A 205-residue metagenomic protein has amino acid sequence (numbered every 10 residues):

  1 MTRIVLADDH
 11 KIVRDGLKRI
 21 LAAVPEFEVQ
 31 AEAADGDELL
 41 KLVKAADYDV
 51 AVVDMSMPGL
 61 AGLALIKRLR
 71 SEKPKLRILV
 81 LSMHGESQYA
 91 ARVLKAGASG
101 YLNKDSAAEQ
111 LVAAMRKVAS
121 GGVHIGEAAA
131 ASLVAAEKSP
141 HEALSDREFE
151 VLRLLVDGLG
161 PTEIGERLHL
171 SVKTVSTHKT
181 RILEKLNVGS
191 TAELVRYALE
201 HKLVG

Functional and structural regions predicted by a protein language model:
M1-V13, L17-L21, A51, L144: Conserved acidic segment of CheY-like receiver
E32-V50: Acidic, metal-coordinating helix/loop segments flanking the phosphotransfer/catalytic sites of two-component signaling
D35-E38, P58-A64: Acidic catalytic/metal-coordinating carboxylates
D54, S82: Active-site residues of response regulator receiver
L63-K75: Short amphipathic alpha-helix used as the core "switch/output" element in two-component signaling
Q88-E150, A192, L203-V204: Short, flexible helix-to-coil linker/hinge segments that flank and couple to helix-turn-helix
V134-K173: Helix-turn-helix DNA-binding segment
G160-E193: Recognition helix of helix-turn-helix DNA-binding domains
